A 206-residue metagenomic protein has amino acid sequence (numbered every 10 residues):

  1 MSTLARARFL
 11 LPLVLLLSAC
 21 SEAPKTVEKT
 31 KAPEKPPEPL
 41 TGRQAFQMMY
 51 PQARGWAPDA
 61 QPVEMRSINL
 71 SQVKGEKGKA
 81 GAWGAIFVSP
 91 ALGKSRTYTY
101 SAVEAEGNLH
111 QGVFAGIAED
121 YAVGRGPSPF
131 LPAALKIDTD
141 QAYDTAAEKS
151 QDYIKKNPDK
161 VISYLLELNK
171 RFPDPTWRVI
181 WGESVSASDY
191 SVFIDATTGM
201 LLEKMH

Functional and structural regions predicted by a protein language model:
M1-S18: Sec-dependent bacterial lipoprotein signal peptides
C20-H206: Long, terminal "pre-/pro-" and other extracytoplasmic accessory regions that lie outside the mature folded/catalytic
